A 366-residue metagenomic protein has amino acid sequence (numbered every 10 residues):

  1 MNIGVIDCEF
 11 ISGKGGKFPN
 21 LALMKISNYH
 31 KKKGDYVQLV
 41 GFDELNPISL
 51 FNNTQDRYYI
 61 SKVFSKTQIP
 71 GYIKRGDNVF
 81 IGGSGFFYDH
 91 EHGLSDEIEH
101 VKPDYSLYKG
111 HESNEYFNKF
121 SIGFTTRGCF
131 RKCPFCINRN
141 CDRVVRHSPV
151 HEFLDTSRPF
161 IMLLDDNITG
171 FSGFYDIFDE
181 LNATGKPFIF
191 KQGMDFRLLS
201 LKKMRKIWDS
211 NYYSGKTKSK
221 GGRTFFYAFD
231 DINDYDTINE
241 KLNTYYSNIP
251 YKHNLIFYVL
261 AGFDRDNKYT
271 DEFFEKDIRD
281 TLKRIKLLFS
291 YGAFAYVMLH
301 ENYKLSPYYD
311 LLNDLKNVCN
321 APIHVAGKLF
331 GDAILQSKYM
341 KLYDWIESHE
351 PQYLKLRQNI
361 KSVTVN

Functional and structural regions predicted by a protein language model:
M1-I81, G85-D89: A short, structured N-terminal alpha-helical element that caps or precedes a catalytic domain
V5-C8, R57-V63, I137-L242, K252-A261 (+1 more regions): Core AdoMet radical
G16-A22, Y116-S157: Canonical Radical SAM [4Fe-4S] cluster-binding loop centered on the CxxxCxxC motif and its immediate flanking residues
I26, Q68-R75, I177, K203-I207 (+2 more regions): A general structural detector for well-ordered alpha-helical segments in enzyme core domains, enriched
H30, C129, C133, L163 (+3 more regions): Conserved, mostly hydrophobic/aromatic
K31, N182, K286-S290: Anion (oxyanion) recognition and catalysis
V79-G110: Ser/Thr/Gly-rich flexible loops in soluble cytosolic domains mediating phosphotransfer, phosphorylation
S214-T224, N233-N366: A structural motif corresponding to the C-terminal lobe/cap of the Radical SAM core domain
